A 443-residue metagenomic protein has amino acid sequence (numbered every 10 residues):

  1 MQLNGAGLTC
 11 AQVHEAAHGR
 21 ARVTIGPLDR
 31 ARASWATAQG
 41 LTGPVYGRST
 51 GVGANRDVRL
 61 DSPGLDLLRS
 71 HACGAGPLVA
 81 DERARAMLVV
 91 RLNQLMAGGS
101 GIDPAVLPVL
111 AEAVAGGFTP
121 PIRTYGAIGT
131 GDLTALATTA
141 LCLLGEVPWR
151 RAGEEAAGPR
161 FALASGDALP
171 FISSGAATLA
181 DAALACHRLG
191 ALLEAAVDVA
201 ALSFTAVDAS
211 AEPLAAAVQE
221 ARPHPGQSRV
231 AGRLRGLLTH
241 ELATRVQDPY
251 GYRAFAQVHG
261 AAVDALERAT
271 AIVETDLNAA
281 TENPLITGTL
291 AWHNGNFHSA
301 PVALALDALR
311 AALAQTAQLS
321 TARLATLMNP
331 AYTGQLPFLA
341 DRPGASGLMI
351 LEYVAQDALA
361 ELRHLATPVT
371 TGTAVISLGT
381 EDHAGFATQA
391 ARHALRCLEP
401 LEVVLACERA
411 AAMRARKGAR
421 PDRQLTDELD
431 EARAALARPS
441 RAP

Functional and structural regions predicted by a protein language model:
M1-G40, L143-P443: C-terminal auxiliary extensions adjacent to catalytic cores
M1-T42, S62-I122, A217-Q219: Glycine-rich, flexible loop motifs
Y46-L65, S70-L95, P121-L144, F161-L179 (+2 more regions): FAD-binding core of FAD-dependent oxidoreductases, characterized by glycine-rich FAD pyrophosphate-binding loops
V90-Q94, V109-P120, Y125, C142-E146 (+4 more regions): Mid-sequence acidic-hydrophobic segments that form the walls of catalytic/ligand-binding cavities or oligomerization
G99-S100, L133, A317: Short helix-coil transition sites and intra-membrane helix breaks within transmembrane domains of multi-pass
